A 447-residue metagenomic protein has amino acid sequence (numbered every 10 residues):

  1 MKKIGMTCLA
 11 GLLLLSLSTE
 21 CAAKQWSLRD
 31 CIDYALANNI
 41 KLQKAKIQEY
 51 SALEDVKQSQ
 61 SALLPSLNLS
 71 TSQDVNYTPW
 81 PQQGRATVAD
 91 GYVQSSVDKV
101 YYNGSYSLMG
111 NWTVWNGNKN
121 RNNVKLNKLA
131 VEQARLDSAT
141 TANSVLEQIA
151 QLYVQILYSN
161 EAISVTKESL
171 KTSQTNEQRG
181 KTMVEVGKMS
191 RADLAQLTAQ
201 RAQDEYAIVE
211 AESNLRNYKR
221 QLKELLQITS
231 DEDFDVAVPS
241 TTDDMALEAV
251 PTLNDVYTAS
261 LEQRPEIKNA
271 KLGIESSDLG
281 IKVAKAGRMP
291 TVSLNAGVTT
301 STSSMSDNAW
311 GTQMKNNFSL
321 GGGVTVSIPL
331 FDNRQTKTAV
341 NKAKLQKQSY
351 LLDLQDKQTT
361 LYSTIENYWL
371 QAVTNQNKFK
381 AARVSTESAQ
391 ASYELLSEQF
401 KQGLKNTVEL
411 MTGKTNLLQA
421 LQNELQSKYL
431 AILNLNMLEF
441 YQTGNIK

Functional and structural regions predicted by a protein language model:
M1-L9: Bacterial N-terminal signal peptides that target proteins for export
K3, D30, E54, S144-A259 (+4 more regions): Periplasmic alpha-helical coiled-coil/stalk elements that build and connect Gram-negative outer-membrane
L17-T19: N-terminal signal peptide c-region/cleavage motif recognized by signal peptidases
C21-S72, T78-P79, S230, V236-E275 (+1 more regions): Bacterial Sec-pathway N-terminal export signals of envelope proteins
Q43-I47, Q60-S61, V100, V114-A142 (+6 more regions): Sec/SRP-type N-terminal targeting helices
S61, Q203-I228, R383-G444: Short segments within alpha-helical structural elements
S70-W112, P239-A249, K282, N295-I328: Small/polar, glycine/serine/threonine/aspartate-rich low-complexity segments that form flexible
